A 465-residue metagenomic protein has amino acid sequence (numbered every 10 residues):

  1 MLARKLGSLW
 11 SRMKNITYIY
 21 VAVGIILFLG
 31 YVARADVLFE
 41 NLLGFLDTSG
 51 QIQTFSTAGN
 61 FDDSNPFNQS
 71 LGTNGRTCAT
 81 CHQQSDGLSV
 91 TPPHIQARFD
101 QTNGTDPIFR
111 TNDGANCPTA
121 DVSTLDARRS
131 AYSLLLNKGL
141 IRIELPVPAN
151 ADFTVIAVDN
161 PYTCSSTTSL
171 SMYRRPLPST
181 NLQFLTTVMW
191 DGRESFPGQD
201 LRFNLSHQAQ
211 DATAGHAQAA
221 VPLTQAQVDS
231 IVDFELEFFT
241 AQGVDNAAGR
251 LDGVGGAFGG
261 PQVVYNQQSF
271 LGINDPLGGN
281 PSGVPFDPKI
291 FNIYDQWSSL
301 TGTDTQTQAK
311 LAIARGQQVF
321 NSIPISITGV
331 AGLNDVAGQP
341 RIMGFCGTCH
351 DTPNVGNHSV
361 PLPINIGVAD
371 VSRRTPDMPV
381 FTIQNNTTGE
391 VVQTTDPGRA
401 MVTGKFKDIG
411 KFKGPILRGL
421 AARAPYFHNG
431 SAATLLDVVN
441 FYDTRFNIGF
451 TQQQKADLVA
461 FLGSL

Functional and structural regions predicted by a protein language model:
M1-K14: N-terminal secretory signal peptides that target proteins for export/translocation
S8-S11, V21, S298: Short linear interaction motif-like sites in intrinsically disordered regions of transcription factors
Y20-F28: Bacterial N-terminal signal peptides
G30-V32: N-terminal signal peptide c-region/cleavage motif recognized by signal peptidases
A35-L465: Periplasmic c-type cytochrome electron-transfer domains
